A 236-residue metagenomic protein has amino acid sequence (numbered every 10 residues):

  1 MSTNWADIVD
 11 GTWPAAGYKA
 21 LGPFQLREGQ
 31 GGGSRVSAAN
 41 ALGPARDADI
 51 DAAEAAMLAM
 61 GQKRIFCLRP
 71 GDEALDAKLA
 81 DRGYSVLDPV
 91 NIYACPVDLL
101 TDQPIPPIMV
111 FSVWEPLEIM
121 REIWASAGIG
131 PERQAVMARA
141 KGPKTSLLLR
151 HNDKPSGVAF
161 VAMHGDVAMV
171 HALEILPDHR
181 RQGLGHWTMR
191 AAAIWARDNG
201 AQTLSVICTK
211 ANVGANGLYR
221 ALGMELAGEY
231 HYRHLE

Functional and structural regions predicted by a protein language model:
M1-D7, A38-P44, V90, L99-R133: Short amphipathic alpha-helix that is part of the acyltransferase structural core
M1-M60, D72, D76: N-terminal charged segments
G32-A39, L87, A162-H171, R180: A conserved beta-turn-beta hairpin within the catalytic core of GNAT-like acetyltransferases that forms part
R46-E54, A172-I175, R181-D198, G217-A221: Conserved acetyl-CoA-binding loop-helix of GNAT-fold acetyltransferases
M60-P70, A196-I207: Conserved GNAT acetyl-CoA-binding A-motif
C67-A74, V206-N216, R233-E236: Conserved beta-strand-loop-alpha-helix junction that forms the acyl-donor binding cleft
A80-L87, R220-E229: Conserved acetyl-CoA-binding loop of GNAT-fold acetyltransferases
A135-P177: A conserved beta-strand-loop-helix scaffold within acyl/acetyltransferase catalytic domains
